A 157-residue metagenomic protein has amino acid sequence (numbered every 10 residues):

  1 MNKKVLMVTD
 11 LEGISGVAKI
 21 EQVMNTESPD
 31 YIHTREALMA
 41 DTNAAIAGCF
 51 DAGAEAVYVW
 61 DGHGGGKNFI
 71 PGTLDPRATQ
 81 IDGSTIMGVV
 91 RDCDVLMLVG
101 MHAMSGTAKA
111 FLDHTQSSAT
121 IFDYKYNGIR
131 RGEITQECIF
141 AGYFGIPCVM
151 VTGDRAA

Functional and structural regions predicted by a protein language model:
M1, Y143-I146: Short hydrophobic "helix-edge" motifs at membrane interfaces and signal-peptide entry regions
N2-T9, G13-S15, P29-M101, R131 (+1 more regions): Metallocofactor- and cofactor-centric catalytic cores in central/energy metabolism, strongly enriched
I14-K19, S105-A108: Short acidic/His/Gly/Ser-rich catalytic and metal-binding motifs that mark active-site loops of diverse hydrolases
K19-H33, H114-K125: A solvent-exposed, charged loop/short amphipathic helix patch at secondary-structure junctions
A44, Q136, A156: Short Gly/charged-rich anion-binding patches and loops
I81-D82, S118-F144, G153: Active-site glycine-rich loop that binds ribose-phosphate moieties when present
D94-T115: Active-site microenvironments of hydrolase-like enzyme catalytic domains
M150-A157: Short acidic/histidine-rich active-site segments
